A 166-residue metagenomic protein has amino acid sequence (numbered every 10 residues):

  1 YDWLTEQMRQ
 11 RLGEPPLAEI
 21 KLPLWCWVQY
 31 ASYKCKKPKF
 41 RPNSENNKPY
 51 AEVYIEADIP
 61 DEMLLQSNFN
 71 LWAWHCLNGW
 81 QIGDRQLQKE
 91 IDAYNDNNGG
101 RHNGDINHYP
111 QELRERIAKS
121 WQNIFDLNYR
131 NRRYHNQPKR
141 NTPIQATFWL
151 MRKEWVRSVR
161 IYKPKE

Functional and structural regions predicted by a protein language model:
Y1-W25, A31-K36: Glycine-rich loop/turn
I20-L22, A31-V53, D58-E166: Conserved NAD+-utilizing ADP-ribose enzyme module
